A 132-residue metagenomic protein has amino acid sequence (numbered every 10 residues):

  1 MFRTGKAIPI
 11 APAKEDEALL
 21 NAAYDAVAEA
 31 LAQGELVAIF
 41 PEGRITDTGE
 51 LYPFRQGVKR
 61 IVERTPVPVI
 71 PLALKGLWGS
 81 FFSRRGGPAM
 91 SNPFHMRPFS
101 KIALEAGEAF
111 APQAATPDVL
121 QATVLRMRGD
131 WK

Functional and structural regions predicted by a protein language model:
M1-A32: Membrane-interfacial amphipathic helices and adjacent loop/beta segments that form the lipid-substrate binding surface
Y24, A28, A103-L104, P117-V124: Short, amphipathic alpha-helical "lid/cap" segments that border enzyme active or binding sites
A28-K59: Catalytic-site beta-strand/loop segments enriched in glycine and acidic/polar residues
D47-A115: A cross-family acyltransferase "interaction/gating" segment
A122-K132: Short, cationic low-complexity segments
